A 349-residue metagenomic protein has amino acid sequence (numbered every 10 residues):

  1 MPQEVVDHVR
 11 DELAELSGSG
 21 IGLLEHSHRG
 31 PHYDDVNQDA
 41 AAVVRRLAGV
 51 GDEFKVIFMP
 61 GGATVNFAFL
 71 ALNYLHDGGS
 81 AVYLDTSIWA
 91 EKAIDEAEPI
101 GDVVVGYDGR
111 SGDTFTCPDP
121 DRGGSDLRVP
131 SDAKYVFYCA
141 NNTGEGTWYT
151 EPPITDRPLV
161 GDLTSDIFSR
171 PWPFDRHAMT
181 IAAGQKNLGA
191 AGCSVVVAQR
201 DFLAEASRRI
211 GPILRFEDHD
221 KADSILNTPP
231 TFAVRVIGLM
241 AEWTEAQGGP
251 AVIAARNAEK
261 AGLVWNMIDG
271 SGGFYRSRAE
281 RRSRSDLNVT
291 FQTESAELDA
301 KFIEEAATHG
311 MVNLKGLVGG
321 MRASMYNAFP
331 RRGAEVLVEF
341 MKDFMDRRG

Functional and structural regions predicted by a protein language model:
M1-S27: N-terminal "arm"/small-domain region of PLP-dependent enzymes with the aminotransferase-like
P2, G184-W265, E280, R348-G349: Active-site C-terminal subdomain of aminotransferase-like
G18-N66, N73, T86-I88, E96: Conserved N-terminal alpha-helix of the aminotransferase class I/II PLP-enzyme fold
L75-E91: Conserved PLP-anchoring active-site segment centered on the Schiff-base-forming lysine
A97, G109-I167: Active-site phosphate-binding strand-loop segment of PLP-dependent enzymes
V160, F174-Q185: Conserved active-site segment immediately N-terminal to the catalytic lysine that forms the internal aldimine
D269, G273-E339: Conserved C-terminal alpha-helix-loop-beta "cap" of PLP-dependent enzymes that closes/shapes the active-site mouth
